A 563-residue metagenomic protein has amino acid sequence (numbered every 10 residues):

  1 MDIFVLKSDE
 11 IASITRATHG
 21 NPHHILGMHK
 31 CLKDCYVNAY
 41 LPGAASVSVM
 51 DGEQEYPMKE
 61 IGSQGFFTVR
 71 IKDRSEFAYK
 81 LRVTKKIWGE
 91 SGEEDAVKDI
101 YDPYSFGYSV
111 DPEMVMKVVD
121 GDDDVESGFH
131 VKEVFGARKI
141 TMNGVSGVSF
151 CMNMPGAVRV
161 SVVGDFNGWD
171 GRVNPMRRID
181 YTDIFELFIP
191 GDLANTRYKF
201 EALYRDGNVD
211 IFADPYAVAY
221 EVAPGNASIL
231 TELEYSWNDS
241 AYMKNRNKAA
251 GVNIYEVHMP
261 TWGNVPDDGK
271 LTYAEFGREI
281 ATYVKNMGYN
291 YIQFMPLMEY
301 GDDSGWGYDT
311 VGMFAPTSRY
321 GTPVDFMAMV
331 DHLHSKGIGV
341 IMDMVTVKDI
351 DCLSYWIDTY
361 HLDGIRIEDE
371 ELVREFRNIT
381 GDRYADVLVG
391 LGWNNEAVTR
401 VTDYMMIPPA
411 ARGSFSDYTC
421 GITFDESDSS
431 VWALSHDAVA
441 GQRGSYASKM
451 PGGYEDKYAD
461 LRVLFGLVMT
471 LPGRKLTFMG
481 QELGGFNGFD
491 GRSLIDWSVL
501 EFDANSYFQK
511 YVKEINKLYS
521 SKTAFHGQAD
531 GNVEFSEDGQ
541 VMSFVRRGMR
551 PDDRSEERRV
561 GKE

Functional and structural regions predicted by a protein language model:
M1-L32, Y56, I61-S149, M154 (+3 more regions): The feature marks proteins involved in alpha-glucan
Y40-S46, R74, N153-V160: Short proline/glycine-enriched turn/loop motifs at strand-loop junctions of beta-rich domains
M152, F200, V257, V284 (+8 more regions): Conserved, mostly hydrophobic/aromatic
V222-P224, H361, E371-D490, S520 (+3 more regions): Conserved alpha/beta catalytic core and glycan-binding cleft of carbohydrate-active enzymes
N253-V257, I292-F294, V340-M342, I365 (+3 more regions): Hydrophobic faces of well-ordered beta-strands that scaffold small-molecule active sites in alpha/beta enzyme cores
H258-A274, D309-P323, V347-I350, H361-E370 (+2 more regions): The substrate-binding groove and active-site-proximal loops of carbohydrate-active enzymes, especially glycoside
T261-D267, L271, T282-M327, I338: Aromatic-lined carbohydrate-binding/catalytic grooves of carbohydrate-active enzymes
V499-F535: Aromatic- and carboxylate-lined catalytic core of secreted/periplasmic carbohydrate-active enzymes
